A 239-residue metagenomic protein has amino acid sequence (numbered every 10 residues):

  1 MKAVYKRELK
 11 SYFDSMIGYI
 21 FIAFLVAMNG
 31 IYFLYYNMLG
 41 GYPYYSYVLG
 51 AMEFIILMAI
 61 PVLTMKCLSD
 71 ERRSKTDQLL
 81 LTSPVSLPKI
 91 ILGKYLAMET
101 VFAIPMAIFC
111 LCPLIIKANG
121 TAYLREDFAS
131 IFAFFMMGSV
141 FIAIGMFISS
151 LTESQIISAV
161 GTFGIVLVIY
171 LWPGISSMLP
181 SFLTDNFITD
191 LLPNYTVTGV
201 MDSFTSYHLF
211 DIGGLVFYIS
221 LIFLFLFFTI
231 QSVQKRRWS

Functional and structural regions predicted by a protein language model:
M1-D70, C110-L111, L209-S239: Hydrophobic alpha-helical transmembrane segments
A3, R7-S11, Q78-T82, P193: Short amphipathic alpha-helical coupling elements at transmembrane boundaries
S11, S69, L80-T82, G145 (+1 more regions): Helix-capping/transition residues at the boundaries of transmembrane alpha-helices and the short helical linkers
S11-A27, I90-E99, M178-F182: Alpha-helical transmembrane segments of integral membrane proteins, especially early/N-terminal helices
N29-Y36, Y45-A51, I55, A97-T162 (+1 more regions): Secretory targeting signals
Y36-Y42, S46, S158-S232, R237-S239: Terminal transmembrane helical anchor/hairpin motif
C67-A97: Helix-loop-helix units of permease transmembrane domains in multi-pass membrane transporters, especially ABC
S69-R72, T76, C112, I116-G120 (+5 more regions): Membrane-interfacial segments
